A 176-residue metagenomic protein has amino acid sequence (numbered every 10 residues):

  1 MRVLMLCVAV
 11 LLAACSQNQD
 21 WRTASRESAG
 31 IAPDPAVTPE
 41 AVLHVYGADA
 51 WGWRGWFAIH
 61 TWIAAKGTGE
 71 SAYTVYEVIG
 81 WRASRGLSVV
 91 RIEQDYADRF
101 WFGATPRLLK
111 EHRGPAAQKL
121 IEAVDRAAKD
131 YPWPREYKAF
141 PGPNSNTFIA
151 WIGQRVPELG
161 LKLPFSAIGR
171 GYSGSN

Functional and structural regions predicted by a protein language model:
M1-C7: Sec-dependent signal peptide recognition, specifically the positively charged N-region followed immediately by
L11-A14: C-terminal motif of bacterial Sec signal peptides marking the signal peptidase cleavage site
S16-P143, Q154, S175-N176: Non-catalytic ligand/cofactor/substrate-binding and regulatory segments of enzyme domains
N144-L159: Non-catalytic, well-ordered alpha-helical segments in soluble enzyme domains
F148, F165-S175: Internal interaction segment
E158-S166: Short conserved catalytic/interaction loops centered on acidic-Pro-aromatic/His motifs
